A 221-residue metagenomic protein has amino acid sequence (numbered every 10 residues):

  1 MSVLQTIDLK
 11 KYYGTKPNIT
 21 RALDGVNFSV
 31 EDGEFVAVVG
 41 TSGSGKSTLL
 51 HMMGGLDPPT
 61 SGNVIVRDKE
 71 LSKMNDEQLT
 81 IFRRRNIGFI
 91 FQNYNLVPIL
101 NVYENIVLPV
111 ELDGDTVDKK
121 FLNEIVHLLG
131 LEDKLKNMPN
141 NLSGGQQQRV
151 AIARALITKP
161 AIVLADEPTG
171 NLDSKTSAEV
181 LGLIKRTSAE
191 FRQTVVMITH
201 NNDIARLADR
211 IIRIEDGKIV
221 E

Functional and structural regions predicted by a protein language model:
V3-L207, I211-I214: ABC family nucleotide-binding domain
V220-E221: Generic C-terminal helix-cap and adjacent flexible tail
